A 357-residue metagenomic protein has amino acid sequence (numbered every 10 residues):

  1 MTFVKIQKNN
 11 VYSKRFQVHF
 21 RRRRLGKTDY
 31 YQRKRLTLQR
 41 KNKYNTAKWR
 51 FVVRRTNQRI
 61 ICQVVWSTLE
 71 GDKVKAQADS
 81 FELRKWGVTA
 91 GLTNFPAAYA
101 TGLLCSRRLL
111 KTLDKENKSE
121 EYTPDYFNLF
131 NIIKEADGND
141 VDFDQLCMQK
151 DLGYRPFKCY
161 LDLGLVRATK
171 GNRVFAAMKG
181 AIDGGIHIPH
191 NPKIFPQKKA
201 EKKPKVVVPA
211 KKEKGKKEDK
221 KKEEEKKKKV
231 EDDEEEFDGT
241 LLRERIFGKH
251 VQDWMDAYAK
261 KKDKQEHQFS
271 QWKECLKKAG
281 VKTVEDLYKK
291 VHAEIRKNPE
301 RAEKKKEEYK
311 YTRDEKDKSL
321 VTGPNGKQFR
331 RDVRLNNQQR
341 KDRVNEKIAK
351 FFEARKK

Functional and structural regions predicted by a protein language model:
M1-K357: Ribosome-associated RNA-binding proteins
